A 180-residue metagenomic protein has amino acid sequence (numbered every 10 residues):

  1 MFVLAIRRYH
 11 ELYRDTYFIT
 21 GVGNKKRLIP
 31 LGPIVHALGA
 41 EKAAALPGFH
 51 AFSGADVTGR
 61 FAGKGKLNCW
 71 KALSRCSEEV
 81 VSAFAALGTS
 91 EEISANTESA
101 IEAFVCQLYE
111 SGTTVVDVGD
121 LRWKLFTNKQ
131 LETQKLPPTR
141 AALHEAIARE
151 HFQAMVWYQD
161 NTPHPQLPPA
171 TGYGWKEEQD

Functional and structural regions predicted by a protein language model:
M1-D180: Extended two-metal-dependent nuclease catalytic cores across DNA- and RNA-processing enzymes
